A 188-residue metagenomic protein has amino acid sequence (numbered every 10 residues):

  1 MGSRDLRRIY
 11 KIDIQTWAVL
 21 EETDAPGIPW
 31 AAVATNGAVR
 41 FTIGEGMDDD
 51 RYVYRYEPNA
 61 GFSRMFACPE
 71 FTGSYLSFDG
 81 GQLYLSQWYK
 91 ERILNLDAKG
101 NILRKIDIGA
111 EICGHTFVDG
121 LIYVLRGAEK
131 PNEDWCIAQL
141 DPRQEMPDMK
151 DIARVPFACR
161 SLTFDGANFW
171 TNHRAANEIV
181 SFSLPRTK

Functional and structural regions predicted by a protein language model:
M1-D5, F41-D49, L83-K90, V124-N132 (+1 more regions): Conserved beta-strand positions in repeat-built beta-propeller and related beta-rich domains
S3-I14: Beta-propeller domains
R8-Y10, D48-Y54, R92-L94, N132-A138 (+1 more regions): Structural motif
D13-W17, Y56-G61, D97-N101, D141-E145 (+1 more regions): Short loop/turn segments that connect beta-strands within beta-propeller blades
E22-P26, M65-E70, K105-G109, D151-P156: Surface loop/turn motifs at the tips and blade-to-blade linkers of beta-strand repeat domains
G27-T35, F71-D79, I108-D119, F157-D165: Repeated scaffold domains used in trafficking and secretory/extracellular systems, primarily beta-propellers
A110-Q139: Loop/turn-rich, solvent-exposed surfaces of beta-rich toroidal or solenoidal domains
F157-K188: Blade-level signature of beta-propeller repeat domains, shared across WD40, Kelch, NHL, RCC1 and BNR/Asp-box propellers
